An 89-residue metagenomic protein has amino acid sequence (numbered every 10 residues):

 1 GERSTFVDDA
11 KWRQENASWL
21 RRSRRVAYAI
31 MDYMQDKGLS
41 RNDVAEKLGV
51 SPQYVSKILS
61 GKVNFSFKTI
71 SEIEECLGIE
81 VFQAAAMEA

Functional and structural regions predicted by a protein language model:
G1-D32: N-terminal flexible/basic segments that precede or flank functional cores
W19, Y28, G38-R41, Q83-A85: Recognition helices and adjacent regulatory flanks at domain boundaries
M34, A45, E74: The alpha-helix within a helix-turn-helix
G38-S56: Short alpha-helical DNA-recognition segment
S40, S66-T69: Residues that mark the N-terminal boundary/hinge immediately upstream of a DNA-recognition element
K68-A84: DNA major-groove recognition helix of helix-turn-helix/homeodomain DNA-binding modules
